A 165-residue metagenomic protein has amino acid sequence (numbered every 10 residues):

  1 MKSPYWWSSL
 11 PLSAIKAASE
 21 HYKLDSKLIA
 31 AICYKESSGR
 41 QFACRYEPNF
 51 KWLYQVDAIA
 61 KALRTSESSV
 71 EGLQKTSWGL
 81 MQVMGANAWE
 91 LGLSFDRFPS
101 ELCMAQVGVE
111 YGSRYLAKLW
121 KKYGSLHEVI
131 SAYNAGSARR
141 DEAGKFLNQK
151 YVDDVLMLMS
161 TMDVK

Functional and structural regions predicted by a protein language model:
K2-K165: Catalytic glycan-binding domains that act on GlcNAc-containing polysaccharides
